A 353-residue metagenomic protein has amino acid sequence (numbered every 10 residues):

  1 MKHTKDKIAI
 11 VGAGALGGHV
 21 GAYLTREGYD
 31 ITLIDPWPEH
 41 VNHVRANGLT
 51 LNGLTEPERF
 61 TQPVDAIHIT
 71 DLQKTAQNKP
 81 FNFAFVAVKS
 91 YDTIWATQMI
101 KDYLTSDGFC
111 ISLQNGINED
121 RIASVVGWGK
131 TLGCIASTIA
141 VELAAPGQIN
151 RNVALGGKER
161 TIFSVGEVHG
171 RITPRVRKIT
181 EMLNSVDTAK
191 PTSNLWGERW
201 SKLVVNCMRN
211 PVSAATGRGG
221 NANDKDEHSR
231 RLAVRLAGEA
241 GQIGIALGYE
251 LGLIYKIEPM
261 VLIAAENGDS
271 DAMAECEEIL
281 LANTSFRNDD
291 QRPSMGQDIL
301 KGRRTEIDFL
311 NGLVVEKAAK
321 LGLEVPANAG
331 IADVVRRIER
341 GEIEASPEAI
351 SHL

Functional and structural regions predicted by a protein language model:
M1-P57: NAD(P)+-binding Rossmann beta1-loop-alpha1 motif at the extreme N-terminus of oxidoreductases
K2-K5, V234-G241, I245-L353: NAD(P)-dependent Rossmann-like dehydrogenase/reductase catalytic/cofactor-binding core
D6, N82, T161: Nucleotide donor/acceptor-binding cores
L49-I69, N206: N-terminal glycine-rich dinucleotide-binding loop that anchors FAD/FMN and/or NAD(P) in oxidoreductases
T61-V153: Rossmann-like NAD(P)(H) cofactor-binding subdomain of soluble oxidoreductases
D102-Y103, V125-W128, P146-V261: Internal alpha-helical scaffold of NAD(P)-dependent oxidoreductase catalytic cores
